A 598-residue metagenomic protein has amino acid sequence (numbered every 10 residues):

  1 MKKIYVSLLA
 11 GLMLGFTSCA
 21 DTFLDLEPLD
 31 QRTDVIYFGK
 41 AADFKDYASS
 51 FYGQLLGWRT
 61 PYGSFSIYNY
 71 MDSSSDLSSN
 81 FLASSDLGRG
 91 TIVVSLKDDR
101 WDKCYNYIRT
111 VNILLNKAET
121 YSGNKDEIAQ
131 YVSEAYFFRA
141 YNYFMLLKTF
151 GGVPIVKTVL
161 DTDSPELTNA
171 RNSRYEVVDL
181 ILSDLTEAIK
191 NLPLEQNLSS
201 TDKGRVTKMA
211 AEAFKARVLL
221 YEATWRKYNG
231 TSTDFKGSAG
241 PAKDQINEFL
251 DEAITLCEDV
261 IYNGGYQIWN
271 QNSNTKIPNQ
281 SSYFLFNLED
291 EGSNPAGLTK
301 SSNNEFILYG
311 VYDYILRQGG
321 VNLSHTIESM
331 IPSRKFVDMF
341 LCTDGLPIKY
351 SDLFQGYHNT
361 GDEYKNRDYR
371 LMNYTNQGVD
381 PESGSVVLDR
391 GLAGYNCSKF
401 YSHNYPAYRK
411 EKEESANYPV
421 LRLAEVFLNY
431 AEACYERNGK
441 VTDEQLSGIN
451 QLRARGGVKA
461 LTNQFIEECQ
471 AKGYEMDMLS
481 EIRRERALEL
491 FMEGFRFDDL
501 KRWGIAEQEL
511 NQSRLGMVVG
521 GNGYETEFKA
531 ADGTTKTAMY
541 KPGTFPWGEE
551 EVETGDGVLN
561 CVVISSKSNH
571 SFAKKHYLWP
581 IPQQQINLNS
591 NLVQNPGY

Functional and structural regions predicted by a protein language model:
M1-P28: Bacterial Sec-dependent N-terminal signal peptides
C19, C104-Y107, L180-L182, D202 (+6 more regions): Long, intrinsically disordered, low-complexity segments
A20-L82, V153, K157, E187 (+2 more regions): An aromatic- and glycine-enriched ligand-binding surface/loop that stacks and positions planar moieties
A41-R59, S79-F150, P165-K203, T360 (+5 more regions): Conserved, well-structured interaction surfaces
S122-V132, E248, R437-Q445: Structural helix-adjacent loops and short alpha-helical linkers that scaffold large soluble proteins
N142-G152, K215-S232, E425-G439, G456: Extended, well-ordered alpha-helical segments in internal regulatory regions
L353-L423, G597-Y598: Flexible, polar/acidic helix-loop-strand segments at domain edges
A424-Y430, K440-L461, A506: Active/binding-pocket-proximal capping segment
